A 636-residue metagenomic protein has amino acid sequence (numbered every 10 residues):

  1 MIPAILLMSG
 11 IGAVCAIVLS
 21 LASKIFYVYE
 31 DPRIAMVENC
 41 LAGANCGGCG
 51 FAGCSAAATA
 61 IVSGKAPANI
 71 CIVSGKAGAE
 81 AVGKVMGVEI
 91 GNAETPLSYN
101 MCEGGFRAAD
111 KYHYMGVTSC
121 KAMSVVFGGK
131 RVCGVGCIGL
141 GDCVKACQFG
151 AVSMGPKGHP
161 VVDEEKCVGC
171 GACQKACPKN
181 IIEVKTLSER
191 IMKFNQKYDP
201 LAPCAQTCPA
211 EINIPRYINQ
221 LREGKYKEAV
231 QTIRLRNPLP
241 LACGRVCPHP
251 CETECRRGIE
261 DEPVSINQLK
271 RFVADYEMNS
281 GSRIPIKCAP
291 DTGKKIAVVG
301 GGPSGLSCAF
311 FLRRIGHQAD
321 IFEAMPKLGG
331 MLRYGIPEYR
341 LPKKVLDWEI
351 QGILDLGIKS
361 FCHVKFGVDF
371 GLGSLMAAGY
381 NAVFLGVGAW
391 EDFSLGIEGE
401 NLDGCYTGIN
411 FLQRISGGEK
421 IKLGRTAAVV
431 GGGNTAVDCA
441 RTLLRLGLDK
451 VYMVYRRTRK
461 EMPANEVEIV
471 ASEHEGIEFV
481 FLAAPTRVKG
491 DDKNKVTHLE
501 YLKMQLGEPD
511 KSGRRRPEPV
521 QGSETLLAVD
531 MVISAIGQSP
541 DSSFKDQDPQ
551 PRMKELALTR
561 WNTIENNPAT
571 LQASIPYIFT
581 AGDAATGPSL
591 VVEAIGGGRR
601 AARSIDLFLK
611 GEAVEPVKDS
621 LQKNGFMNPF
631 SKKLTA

Functional and structural regions predicted by a protein language model:
G48-I61, Y112-K121, R131-V168, A172-E189 (+5 more regions): Iron-sulfur cluster-binding cysteine motifs and their immediate structural context in ferredoxin-like electron-transfer
I70-V73, Y99, G105-K121, A210-C288 (+4 more regions): Glycine/serine-rich phosphate-binding loop and adjoining beta1-alpha1 elements at the start of nucleotide-handling
L221, E228, P290, K295-V299 (+5 more regions): Feature captures the FAD/FMN-dependent oxidoreductase FAD-binding
V273-P290, Q351-V368, D392-L446, L558-A569 (+1 more regions): Glycine-rich dinucleotide-binding loop and its adjacent helix/turn
K294-D320, A436-L444: N-terminal Rossmann-like FAD-binding beta1-loop-alpha1 element of flavoenzymes
Q318-L356, S360, Q413-I415, A440-R487 (+1 more regions): Rossmann-like dinucleotide-binding cores of NAD(P)H-dependent redox enzymes
N401-R425, P509-P588: FAD-site-proximal beta/loop scaffold in flavoenzymes
C439, A581-L609: A conserved FAD-binding loop/helix module that cradles the flavin
